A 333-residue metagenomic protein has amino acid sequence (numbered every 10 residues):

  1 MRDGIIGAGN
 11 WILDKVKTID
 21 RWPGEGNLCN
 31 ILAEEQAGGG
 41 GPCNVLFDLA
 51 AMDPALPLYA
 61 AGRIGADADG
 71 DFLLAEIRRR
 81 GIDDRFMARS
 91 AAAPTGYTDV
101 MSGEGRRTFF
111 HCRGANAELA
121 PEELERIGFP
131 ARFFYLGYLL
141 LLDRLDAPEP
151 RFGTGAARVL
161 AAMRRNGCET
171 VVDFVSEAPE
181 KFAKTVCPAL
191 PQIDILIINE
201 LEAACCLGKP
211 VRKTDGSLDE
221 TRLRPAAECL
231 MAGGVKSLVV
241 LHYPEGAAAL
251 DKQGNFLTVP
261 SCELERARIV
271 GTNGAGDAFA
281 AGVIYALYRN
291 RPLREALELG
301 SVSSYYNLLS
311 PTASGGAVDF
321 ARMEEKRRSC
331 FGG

Functional and structural regions predicted by a protein language model:
M1-L13, D71-R89, A93, V100-T258 (+2 more regions): Ribokinase/PfkB-type carbohydrate-kinase core domain
M1-R79, R268-T272, G333: Glycine-rich phosphate/adenosyl-contacting loop at the front of the ribokinase-like
G38, P42-A61, L140-R151, G234-S237 (+2 more regions): Short, charged helix-to-loop "capping" segments that act as catalytic/coupling loops
G39, L119-A120, C206-G208, R266-N273: Short, charged, surface-exposed secondary-structure boundary motifs
G41-V45, T95, A280: Short glycine/serine/threonine-rich phosphate/pyrophosphate-binding segments that cradle anionic phosphate groups
F47-A55, M101-S102, A286-R289: Alpha-helix C-terminal capping segments
L49, N199, G276: Short, conserved phosphate/pyrophosphate- and ester-handling motifs at nucleotide-, phospho-/glycolipid
G233, C262-F331: Conserved post-catalytic alpha-helical subdomain immediately downstream of the catalytic base and nucleotide-binding
